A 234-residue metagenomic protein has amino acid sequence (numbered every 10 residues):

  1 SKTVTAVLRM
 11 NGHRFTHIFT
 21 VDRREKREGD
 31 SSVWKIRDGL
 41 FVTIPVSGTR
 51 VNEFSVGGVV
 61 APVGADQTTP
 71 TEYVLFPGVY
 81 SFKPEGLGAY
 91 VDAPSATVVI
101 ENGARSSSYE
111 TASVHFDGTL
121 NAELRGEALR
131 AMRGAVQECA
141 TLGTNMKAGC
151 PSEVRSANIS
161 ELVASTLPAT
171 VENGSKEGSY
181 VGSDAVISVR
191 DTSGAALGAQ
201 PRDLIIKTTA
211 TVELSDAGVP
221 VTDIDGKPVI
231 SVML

Functional and structural regions predicted by a protein language model:
K2, S108-E110, G174: Ser/Thr- and Asn-enriched, surface-exposed coil loops between beta-strands
K2-G64, Y180-V232: Exposed beta-sheet edge and beta->alpha loop/turn motif
F19, R24, L87-L120: Structured interaction patches on ligand/partner-binding surfaces of diverse proteins
K26, A65, Y80-F82, T170 (+1 more regions): Ligand-recognition elements built from short beta-strands and adjacent flexible loops
E28-K35, Y80, A135, C139: Broad hydrophobic/π-residue packing in well-ordered secondary structure
G64-P70: Short, solvent-exposed loop/turn segments in extracellular or other extracytoplasmic domains
T71, L75-A89: A short, solvent-exposed beta-strand micro-motif common in secreted/extracellular proteins
H115-L234: Extracytoplasmic/luminal low-complexity segments enriched in Pro/Gly and acidic/polar residues that act as flexible
